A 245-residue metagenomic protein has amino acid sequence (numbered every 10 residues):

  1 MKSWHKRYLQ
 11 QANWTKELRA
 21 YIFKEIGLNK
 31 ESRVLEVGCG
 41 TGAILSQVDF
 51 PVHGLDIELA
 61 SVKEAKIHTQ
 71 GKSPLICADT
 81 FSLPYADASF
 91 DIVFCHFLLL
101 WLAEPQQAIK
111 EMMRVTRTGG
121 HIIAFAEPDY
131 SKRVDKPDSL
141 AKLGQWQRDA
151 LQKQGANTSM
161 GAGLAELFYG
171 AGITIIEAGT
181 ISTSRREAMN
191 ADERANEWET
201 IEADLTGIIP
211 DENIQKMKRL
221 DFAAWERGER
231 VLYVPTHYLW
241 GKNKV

Functional and structural regions predicted by a protein language model:
M1-K16: Class I SAM-dependent methyltransferase Rossmann-like catalytic core, especially the SAM/SAH-binding loop
S3-W4, I176-L232: C-terminal helical/coil "lid" or tail adjacent to the Rossmann-like core of SAM-dependent
N13-K30: Conserved alpha-helix/loop element of class I SAM-dependent methyltransferases that forms part of the SAM/SAH-binding
L35, G40-S82: Class I SAM-dependent methyltransferase SAM/SAH-binding core
F81-I92: A short acidic, Gly/Pro-enriched loop at the edge of an enzyme's catalytic core that lines a small-molecule cofactor
I92-E104: A short SAM/SAH-binding and catalytic strip from SAM-dependent methyltransferases
Q106-H121: A short glycine-rich, Lys/Arg-flanked "PGG" loop and its adjoining helix->strand segment in the class I
I123-M189, A203: Conserved catalytic/acceptor-binding region of the Class I
